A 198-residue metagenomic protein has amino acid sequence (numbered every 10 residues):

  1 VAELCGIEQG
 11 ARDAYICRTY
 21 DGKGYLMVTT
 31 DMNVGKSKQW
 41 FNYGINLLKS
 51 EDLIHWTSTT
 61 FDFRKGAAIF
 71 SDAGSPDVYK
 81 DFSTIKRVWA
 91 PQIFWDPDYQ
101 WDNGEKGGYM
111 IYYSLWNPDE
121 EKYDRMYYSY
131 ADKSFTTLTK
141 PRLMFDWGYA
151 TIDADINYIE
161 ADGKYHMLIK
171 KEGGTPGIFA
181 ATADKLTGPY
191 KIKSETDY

Functional and structural regions predicted by a protein language model:
V1-Y198: Carbohydrate-active catalytic/glycan-binding domains of CAZyme proteins, especially the secreted or lumenal ectodomains
